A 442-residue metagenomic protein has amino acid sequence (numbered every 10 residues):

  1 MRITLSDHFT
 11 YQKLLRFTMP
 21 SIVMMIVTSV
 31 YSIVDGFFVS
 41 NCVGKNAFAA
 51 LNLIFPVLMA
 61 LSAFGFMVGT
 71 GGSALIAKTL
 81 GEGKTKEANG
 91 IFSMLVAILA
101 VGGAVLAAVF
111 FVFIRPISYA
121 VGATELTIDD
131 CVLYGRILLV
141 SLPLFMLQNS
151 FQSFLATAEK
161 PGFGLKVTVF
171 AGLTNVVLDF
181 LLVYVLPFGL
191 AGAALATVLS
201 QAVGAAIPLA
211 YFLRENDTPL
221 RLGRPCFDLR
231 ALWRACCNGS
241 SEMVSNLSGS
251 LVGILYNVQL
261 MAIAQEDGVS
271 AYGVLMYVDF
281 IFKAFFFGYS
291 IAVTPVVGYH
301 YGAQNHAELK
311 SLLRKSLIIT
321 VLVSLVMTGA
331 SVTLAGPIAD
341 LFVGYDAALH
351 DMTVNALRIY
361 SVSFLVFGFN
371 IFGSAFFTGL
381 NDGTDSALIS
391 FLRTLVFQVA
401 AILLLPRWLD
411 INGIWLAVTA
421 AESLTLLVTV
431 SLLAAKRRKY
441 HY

Functional and structural regions predicted by a protein language model:
M1-T18, I76-S141, V185-S240, V297-S363 (+1 more regions): Short alpha-helical transmembrane segments in multi-pass integral membrane proteins
S6-V43, P56-G71, L75, A100-A107 (+4 more regions): N-terminal transmembrane alpha-helices
R16-D35, I137, A171, S200-G204 (+4 more regions): Transmembrane helical elements of multi-pass membrane transporters/channels
S21, M25, F37, A74 (+15 more regions): Transmembrane alpha-helix boundary and packing residues in multipass membrane permease domains and related
V30-F48, S118-E125, L181-F188, S250-Y277 (+4 more regions): Helix-terminus/linker motif at the lipid-water interface of multi-pass membrane proteins
F48-A108, F145-G164, A271-A335, F367-I389: Small-residue-rich hydrophobic transmembrane alpha-helices
A60-A63, N175-F180, A205-L209, F280-A284 (+3 more regions): Hydrophobic transmembrane alpha-helices of multi-pass small-molecule transporters
G69, I137-A156, V167-N175, A193-A206 (+5 more regions): Short runs within selected transmembrane alpha-helices of multi-pass transporters and secretion channels
